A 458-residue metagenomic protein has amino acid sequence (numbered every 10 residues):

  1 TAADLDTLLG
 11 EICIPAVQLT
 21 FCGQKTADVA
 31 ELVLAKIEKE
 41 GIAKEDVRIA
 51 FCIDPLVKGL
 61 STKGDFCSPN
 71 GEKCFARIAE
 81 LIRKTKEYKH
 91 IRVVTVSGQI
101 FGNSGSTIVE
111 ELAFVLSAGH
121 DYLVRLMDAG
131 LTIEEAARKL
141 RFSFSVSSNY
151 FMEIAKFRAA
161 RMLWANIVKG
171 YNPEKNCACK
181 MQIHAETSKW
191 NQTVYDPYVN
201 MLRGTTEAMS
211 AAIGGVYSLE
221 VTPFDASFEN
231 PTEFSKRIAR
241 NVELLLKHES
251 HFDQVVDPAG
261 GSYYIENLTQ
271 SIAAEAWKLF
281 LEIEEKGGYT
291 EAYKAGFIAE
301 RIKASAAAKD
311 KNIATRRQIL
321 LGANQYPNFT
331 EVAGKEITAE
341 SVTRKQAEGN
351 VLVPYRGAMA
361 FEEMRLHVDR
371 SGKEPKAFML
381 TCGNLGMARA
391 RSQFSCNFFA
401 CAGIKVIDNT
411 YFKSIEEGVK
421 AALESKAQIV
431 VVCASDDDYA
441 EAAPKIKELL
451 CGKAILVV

Functional and structural regions predicted by a protein language model:
T1-N149, K180-H184, S218, T222 (+10 more regions): Catalytic alpha/beta active-site cores
F21-K25, I37, F66-I82, D196-L202 (+6 more regions): Phosphate/diphosphate-binding loops
C52-L56, T95-N103, A136-S147, A178-W190 (+3 more regions): A glycine-rich phosphate-binding loop feature that marks nucleotide/adenosyl-phosphate handling sites
L81-I82, K86-R125, T205-F280: Mobile "lid/hinge" segments at catalytic clefts and subdomain interfaces of large enzymes
S106-L112, S147-A159, S188-M201, E229-A239 (+4 more regions): Short glycine/threonine-rich loop-to-helix capping motif typified by GTGT followed within a few residues by an Asp-Pro
S143-A239: Glycine-rich anion/phosphate-binding loop at the beta-strand->alpha-helix junction
Y217, D253, E275-P375: Intrinsic disorder at enzyme termini
